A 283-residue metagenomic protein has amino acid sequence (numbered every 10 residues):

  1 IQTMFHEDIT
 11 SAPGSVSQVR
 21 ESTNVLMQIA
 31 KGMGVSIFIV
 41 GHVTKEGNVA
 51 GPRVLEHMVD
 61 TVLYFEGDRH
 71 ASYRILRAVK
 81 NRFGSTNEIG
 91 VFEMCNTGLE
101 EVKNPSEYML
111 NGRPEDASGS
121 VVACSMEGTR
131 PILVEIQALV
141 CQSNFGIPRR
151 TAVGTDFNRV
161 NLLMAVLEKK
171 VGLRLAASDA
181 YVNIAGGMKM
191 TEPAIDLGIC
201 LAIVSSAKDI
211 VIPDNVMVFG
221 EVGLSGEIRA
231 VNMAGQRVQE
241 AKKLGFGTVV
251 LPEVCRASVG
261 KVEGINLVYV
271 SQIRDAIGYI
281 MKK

Functional and structural regions predicted by a protein language model:
I1-R53, H57-K283: Peripheral, non-AAA+ core regions of ATP-driven protein-machinery
